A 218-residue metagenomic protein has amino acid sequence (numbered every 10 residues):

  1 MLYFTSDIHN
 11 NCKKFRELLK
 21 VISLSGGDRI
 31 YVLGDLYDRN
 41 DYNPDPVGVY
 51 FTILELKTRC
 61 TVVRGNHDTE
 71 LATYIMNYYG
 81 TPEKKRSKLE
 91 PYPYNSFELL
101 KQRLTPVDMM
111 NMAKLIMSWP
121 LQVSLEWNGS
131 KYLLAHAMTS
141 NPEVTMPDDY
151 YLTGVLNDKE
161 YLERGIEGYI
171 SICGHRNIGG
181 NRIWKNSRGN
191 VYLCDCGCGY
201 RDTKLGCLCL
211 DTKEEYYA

Functional and structural regions predicted by a protein language model:
M1-Y3, L125-L133: Beta-strand-turn-beta hairpins that frame and shape the catalytic cleft of phosphate-ester-processing enzymes
M1-Y50: N-terminal active-site segment of His-dependent metallophosphoesterases
T5-S6, I30-G34, T61-N66, A135 (+2 more regions): Active-site neighborhood of phospho(di)ester-bond hydrolases with catalytic His/Asp-centered motifs
H9-K13, D38-D41, H67-T73, N141-P142 (+2 more regions): Active-site environment of divalent metal-dependent phosphoester hydrolases
I22-G27, L125-G129, I166: Glycine-rich phosphate-binding loop signature in dinucleotide/nucleotide-binding domains
R39-S124, G129, D158: Active-site neighborhood of divalent metal-dependent phosphoester bond hydrolases
S130-L133, P142, I170: Conserved active-site beta-strand-loop modules that form the wall/rim of enzyme catalytic pockets and either contain
D149-A218: Conserved beta-sheet core of the metallophosphoesterase superfamily
